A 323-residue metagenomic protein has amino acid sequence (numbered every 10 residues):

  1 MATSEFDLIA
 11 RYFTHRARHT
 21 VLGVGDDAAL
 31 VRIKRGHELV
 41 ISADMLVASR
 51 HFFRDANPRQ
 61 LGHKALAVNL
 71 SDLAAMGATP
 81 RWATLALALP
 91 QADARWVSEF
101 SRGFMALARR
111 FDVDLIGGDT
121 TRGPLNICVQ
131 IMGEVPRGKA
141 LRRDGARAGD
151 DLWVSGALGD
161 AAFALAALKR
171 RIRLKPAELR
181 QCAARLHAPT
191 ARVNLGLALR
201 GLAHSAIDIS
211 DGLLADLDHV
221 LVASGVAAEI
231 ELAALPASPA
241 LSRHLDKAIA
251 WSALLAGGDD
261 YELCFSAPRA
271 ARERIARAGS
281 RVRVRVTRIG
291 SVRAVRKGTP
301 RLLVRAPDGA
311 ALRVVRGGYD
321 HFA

Functional and structural regions predicted by a protein language model:
M1-Q60, M76, R81, L85 (+1 more regions): Extreme N-terminal cap/leader segments of soluble proteins
M1-T14, N57, P90-D114, T121-L125 (+3 more regions): Glycine-/charge-enriched secondary-structure boundary and capping motifs
V21-V24, V40-S42, D114-G118, W153-G156 (+2 more regions): General beta-strand structural signal in soluble alpha/beta enzymes
L30, N69, G77, L115 (+4 more regions): Residue-level signal for inorganic ion chemistry
I33, L39, L46, T79-K169 (+1 more regions): Glycine-rich anion-binding loops of enzyme active sites
R59-W82, E99-R110, N194, A198 (+1 more regions): Small-aliphatic-rich amphipathic alpha-helix that forms the alpha element of a beta-alpha
D151-G156, A188-L213, L217: Internal active-site segments that recognize and position negatively charged phosphoryl groups and nucleotide moieties
R171-T190, R243: A short, charged helix-loop
